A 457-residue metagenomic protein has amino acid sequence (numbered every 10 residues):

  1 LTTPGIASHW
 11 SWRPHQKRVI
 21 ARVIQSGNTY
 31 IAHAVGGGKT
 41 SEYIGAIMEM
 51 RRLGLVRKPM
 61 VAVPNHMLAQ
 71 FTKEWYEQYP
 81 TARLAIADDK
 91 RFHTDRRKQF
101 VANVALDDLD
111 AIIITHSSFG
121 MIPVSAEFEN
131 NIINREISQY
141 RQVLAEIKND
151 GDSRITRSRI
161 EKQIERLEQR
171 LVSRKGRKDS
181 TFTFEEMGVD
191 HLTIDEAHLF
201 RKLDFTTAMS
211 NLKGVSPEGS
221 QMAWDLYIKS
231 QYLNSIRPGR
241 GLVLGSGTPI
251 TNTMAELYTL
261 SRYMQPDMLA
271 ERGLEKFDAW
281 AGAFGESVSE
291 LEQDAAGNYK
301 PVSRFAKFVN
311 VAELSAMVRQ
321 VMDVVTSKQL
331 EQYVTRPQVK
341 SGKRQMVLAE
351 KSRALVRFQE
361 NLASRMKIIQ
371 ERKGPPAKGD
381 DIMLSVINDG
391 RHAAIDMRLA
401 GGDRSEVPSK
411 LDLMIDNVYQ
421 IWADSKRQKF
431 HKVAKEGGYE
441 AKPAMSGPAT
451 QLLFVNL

Functional and structural regions predicted by a protein language model:
L1-A32: Conserved pre-motif I regulatory segment
V23, A34, G45-M50, F71 (+4 more regions): Hydrophobic residues on the short alpha-helix immediately C-terminal to a glycine-rich phosphate/catalytic loop
Y30, V35, E42-T72, I236-G241: Conserved SF1/SF2 helicase motif Ia
Y30-A34, M60-N65, I86-D89, I112-S117 (+4 more regions): Short beta-strand segments
E42, L55-L84, R91, R96 (+3 more regions): Conserved Walker A/P-loop ATP-binding site and its immediately adjacent core in helicase/helicase-like ATPase domains
R97-V143, I155, R159-H191, R201 (+4 more regions): Inter-lobe coupling linker of SF2 helicases/translocases
D195-E196: Walker B catalytic acidic pair
P375-D381, M445-L457: Conserved strand-helix element at the start of the C-terminal RecA-like helicase core
